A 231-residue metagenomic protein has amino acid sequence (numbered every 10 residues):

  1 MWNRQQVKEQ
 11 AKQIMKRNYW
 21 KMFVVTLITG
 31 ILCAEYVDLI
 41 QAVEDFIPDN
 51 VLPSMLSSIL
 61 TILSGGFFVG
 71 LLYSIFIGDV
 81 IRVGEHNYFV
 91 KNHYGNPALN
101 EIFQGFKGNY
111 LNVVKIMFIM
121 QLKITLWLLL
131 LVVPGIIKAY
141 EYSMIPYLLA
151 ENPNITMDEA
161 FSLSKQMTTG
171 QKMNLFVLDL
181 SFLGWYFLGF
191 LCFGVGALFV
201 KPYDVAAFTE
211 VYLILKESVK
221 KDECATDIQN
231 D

Functional and structural regions predicted by a protein language model:
M1-D231: Hydrophobic alpha-helical membrane segments
